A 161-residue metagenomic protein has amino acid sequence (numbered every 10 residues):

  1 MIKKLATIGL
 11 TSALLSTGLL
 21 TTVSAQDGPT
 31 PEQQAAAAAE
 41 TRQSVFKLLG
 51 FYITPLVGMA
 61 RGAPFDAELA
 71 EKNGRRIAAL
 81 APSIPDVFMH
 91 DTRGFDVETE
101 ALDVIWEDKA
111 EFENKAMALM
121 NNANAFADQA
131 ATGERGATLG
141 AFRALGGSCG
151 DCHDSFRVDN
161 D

Functional and structural regions predicted by a protein language model:
M1-A13: Bacterial N-terminal signal peptides that target proteins for export
I8, L15-V23: C-terminal segment of classical bacterial N-terminal signal peptides
T30-E32: Extracytoplasmic/periplasmic copper-protein system
A36-F65, R75, L80-D161: Sequence context surrounding c-type heme c attachment/ligation sites in exported
A67-E71: The feature represents the first ordered module of a protein
